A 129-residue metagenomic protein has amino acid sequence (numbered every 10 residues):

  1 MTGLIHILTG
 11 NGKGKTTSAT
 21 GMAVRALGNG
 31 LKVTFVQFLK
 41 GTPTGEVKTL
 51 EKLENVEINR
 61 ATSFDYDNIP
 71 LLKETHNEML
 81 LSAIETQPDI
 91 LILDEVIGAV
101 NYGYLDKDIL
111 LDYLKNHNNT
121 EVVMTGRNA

Functional and structural regions predicted by a protein language model:
M1-L4, L27, N116-E121: Catalytic phosphate/metal-binding cores of nucleic-acid and nucleotide-processing enzymes, i.e., regions that mediate
L4-I7, D89-I90, E121-V123: Residue-level preference for the first positions of well-ordered beta-strands
L4-T86: Conserved P-loop
L27, L91-L93, L114: Generic leucine side-chain signal with a strong bias for well-ordered alpha-helical environments
A61, L91-V96: Short beta-strands and strand-loop turn motifs
E85, V96-A129: Replace "adjacent to P-loop NTPase cores in ATP/GTP-dependent enzymes" with "adjacent to NTP-binding cores
